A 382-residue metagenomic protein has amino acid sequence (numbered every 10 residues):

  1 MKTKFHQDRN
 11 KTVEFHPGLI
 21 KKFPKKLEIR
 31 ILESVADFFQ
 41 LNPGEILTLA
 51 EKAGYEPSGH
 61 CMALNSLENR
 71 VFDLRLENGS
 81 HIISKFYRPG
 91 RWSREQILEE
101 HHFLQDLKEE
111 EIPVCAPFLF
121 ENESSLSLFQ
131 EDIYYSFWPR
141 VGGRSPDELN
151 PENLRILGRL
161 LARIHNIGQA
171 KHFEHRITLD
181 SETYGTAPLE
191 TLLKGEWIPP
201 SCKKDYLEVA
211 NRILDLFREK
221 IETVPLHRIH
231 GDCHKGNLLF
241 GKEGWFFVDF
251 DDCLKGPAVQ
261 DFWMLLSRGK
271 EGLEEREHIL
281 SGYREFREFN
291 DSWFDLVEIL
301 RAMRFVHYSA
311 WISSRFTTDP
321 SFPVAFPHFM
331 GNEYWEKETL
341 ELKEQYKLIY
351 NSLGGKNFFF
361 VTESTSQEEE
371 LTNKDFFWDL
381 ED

Functional and structural regions predicted by a protein language model:
F15-P57: Juxta-kinase regulatory segment immediately upstream of eukaryotic protein kinase catalytic domains
A53-R75: ATP-binding glycine-rich phosphate-binding loop
L67-S84, P117, L214-F262, F360 (+1 more regions): Active-site acidic catalytic loop and adjacent metal/ATP-binding pocket of ATP-dependent phosphoryl transfer enzymes
L76-F173: ATP-binding pocket architecture of kinase catalytic cores
P89, Y135-E148, L189-G195, Y308-V324: A glycine-centered beta->alpha junction motif in the catalytic cores of kinase/phosphotransferase enzymes
D147-C202, L226, D382: A cross-family kinase active-site recognition segment
A258-E288, R304-P320: Active-site activation/catalytic loop segments of kinase-like enzymes and analogous catalytic loops in related
W311-D382: ATP/Mg2+ or Mg2+-diphosphate-binding catalytic cores that bind nucleotide phosphates or diphosphates via glycine-rich
